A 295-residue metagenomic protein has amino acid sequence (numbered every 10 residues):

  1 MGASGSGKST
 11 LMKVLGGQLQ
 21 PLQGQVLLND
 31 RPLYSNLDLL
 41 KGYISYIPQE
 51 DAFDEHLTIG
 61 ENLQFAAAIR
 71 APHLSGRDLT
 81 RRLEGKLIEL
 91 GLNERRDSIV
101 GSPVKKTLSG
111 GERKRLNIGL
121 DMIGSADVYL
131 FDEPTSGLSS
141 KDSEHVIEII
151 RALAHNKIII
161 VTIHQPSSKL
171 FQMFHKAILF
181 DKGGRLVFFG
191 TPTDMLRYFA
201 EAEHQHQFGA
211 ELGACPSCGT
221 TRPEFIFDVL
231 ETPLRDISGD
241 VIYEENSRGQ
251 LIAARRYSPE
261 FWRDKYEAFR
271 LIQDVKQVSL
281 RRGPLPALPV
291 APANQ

Functional and structural regions predicted by a protein language model:
A3, Q23-L28, R70, L74-I88 (+2 more regions): Topological signature of polytopic alpha-helical transporters
L11, I118-G119, V146: Hydrophobic anchor residue at the start of the ABC signature
G16: Helix-to-loop junction immediately C-terminal to a conserved catalytic motif
Q25-L39: ABC ATPase NBD Q-loop/coupling interface
E55-P72, R82: Q-loop/switch helix immediately C-terminal to the Walker
L57, V100, L108, D121-M122: ABC ATPase signature
S125, K141, I149-H164: Conserved catalytic loops of ABC-family nucleotide-binding domains
Y129-E133: Catalytic Walker B motif of ABC-type/P-loop ATPase nucleotide-binding domains
